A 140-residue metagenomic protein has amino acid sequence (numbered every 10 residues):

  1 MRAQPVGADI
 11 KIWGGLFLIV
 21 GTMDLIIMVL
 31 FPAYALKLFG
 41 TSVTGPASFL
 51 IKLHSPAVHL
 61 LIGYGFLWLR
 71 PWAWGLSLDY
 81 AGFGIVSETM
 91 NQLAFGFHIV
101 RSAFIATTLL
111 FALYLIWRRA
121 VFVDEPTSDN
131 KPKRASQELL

Functional and structural regions predicted by a protein language model:
M1-L140: Topology signature of small-to-medium multi-pass alpha-helical membrane proteins
